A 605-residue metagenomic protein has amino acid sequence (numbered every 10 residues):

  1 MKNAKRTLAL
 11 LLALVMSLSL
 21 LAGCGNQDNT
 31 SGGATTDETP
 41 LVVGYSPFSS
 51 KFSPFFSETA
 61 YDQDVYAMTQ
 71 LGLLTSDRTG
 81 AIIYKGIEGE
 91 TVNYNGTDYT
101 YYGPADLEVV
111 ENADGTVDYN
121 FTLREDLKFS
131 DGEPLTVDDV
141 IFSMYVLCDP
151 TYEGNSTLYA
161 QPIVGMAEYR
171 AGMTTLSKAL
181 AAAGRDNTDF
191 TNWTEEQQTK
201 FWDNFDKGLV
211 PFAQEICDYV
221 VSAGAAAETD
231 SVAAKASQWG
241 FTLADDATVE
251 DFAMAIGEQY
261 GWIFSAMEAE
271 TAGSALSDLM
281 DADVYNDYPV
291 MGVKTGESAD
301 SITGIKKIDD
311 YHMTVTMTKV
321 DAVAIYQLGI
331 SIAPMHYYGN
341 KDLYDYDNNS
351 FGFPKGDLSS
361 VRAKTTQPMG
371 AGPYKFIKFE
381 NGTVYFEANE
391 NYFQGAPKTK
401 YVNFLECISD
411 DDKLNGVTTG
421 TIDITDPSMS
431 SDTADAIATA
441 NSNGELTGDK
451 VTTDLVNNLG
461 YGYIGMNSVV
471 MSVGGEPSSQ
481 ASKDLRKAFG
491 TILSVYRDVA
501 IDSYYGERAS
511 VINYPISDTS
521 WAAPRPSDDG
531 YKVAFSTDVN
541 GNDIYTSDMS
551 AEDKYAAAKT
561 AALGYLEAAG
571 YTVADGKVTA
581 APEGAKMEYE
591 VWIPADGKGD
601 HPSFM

Functional and structural regions predicted by a protein language model:
S19-G23: C-terminal motif of bacterial Sec signal peptides marking the signal peptidase cleavage site
G25-Q27: Bacterial signal peptide processing site
D37-P47, D118-F121, V140-S143, M313-T314 (+4 more regions): Short, well-ordered beta-strand elements
G44-D114, M369: N-terminal lobe/hinge region of extracytoplasmic solute-binding protein
Y45, I377-E390, N403-S472, Y496 (+1 more regions): Extracellular/periplasmic solute-recognition and catalytic clefts
R78, S265-H312, T316-D321, G329-Y401 (+3 more regions): Gly/Pro-rich hinge or "lid" segments in bacterial periplasmic/extracellular proteins
A105-L276, T314, G416, S478-A481 (+1 more regions): Aromatic- and charge-enriched surface segment that lines or borders ligand/interaction sites
I377, Y385-E387, A481-M605: Append "and occasionally in soluble cytosolic enzymes with long acidic Gly/Pro-rich linkers
